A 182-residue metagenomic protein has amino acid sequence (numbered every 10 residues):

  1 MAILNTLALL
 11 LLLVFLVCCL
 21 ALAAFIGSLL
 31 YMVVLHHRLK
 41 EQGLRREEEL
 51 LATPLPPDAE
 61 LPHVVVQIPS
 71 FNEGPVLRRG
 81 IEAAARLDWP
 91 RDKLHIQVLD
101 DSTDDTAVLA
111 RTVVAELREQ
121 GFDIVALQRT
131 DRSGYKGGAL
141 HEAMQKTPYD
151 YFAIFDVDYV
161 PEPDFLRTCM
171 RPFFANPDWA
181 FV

Functional and structural regions predicted by a protein language model:
M1-D58: N-terminal membrane-anchoring/stem segments of glycan-assembly enzymes
L44-V182: Internal catalytic domains of large membrane-associated glycosyltransferases
